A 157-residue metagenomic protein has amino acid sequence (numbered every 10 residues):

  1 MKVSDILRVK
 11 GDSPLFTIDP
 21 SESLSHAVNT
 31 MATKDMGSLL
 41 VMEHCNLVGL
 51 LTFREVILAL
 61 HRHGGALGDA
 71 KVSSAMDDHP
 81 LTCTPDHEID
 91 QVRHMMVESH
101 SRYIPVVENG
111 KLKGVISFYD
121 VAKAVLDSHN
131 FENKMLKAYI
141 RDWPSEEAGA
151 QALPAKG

Functional and structural regions predicted by a protein language model:
M1, V28-N29, E43-C45, H63-G65 (+2 more regions): Short hydrophobic/aromatic-rich motifs at helix boundaries and adjacent loops
M1-S13, T52-V97, F118-G157: Tandem CBS (Bateman) regulatory domains
F16-D35, M42, T82-H100, V107: The conserved cystathionine-beta-synthase
M31-K34, L39-E55, M96, I104-V121: A glycine-centered beta-loop-beta connector
